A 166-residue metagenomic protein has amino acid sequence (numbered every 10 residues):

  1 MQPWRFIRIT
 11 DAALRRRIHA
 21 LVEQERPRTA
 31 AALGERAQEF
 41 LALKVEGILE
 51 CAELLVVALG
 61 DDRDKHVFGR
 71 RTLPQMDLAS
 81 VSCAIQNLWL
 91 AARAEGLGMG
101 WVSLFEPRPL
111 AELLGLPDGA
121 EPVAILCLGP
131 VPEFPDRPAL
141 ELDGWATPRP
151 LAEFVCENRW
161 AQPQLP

Functional and structural regions predicted by a protein language model:
M1, G47-L49, L116-D118, T147-P148: Solvent-exposed alpha-helices and their adjacent loops that cap or buttress functional pockets in soluble metabolic
M1-V81: Glycine/small-residue-rich phosphate/adenosyl-binding loop
M1-W4, A94, V123: Short secondary-structure junction motifs
T29, A120-L126: Short hydrophobic/aromatic-enriched beta-strand-loop microsegments
L55, R63-L113: Small-aliphatic-rich amphipathic alpha-helix that forms the alpha element of a beta-alpha
L59, L104, P130: Short secondary-structure boundary segments
L110-P122: Short, electropositive alpha-helical surface patch
I125-P166: C-terminal helix-cap and adjacent tail motif
